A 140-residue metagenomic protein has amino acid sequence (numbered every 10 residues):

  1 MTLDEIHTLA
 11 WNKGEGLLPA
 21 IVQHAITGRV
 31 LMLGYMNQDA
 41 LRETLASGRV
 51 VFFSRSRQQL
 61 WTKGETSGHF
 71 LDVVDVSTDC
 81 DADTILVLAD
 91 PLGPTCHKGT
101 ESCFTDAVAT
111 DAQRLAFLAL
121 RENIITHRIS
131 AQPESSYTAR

Functional and structural regions predicted by a protein language model:
M1-R140: Flexible "arm" and connector segments at domain edges
